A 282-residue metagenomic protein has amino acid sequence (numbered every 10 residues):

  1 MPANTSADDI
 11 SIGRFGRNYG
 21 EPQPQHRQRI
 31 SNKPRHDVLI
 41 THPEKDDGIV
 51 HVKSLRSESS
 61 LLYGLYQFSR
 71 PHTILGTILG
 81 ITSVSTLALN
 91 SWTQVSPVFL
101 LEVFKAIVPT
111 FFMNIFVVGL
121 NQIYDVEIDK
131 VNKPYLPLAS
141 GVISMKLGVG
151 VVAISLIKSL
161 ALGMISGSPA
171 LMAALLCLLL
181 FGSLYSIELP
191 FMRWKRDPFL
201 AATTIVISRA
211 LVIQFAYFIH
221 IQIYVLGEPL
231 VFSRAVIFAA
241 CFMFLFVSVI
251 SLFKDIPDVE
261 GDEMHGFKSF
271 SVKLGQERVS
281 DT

Functional and structural regions predicted by a protein language model:
M1-T282: Multi-pass alpha-helical membrane architecture of UbiA-family and related isoprenoid/lipid prenyltransferases
